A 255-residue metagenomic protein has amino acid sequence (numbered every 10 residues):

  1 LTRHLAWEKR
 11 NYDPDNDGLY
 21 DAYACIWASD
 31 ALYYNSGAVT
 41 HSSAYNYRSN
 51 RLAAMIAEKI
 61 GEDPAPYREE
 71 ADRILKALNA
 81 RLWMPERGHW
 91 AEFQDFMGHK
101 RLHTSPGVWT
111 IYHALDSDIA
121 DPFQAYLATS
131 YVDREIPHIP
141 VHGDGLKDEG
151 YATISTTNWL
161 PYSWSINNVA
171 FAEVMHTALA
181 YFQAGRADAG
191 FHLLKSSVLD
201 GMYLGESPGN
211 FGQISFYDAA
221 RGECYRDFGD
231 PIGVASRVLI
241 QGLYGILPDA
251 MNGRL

Functional and structural regions predicted by a protein language model:
L1, N16-I60, P64: Aromatic-lined, polymer-binding surfaces characteristic of secreted/periplasmic polysaccharide-degrading enzymes
L1-G18, V39-Y47, T104, V108 (+4 more regions): Aromatic-rich carbohydrate-recognition surfaces in CAZymes
L1-K9, S49, A53-R81, P122-H138 (+2 more regions): Extended, well-ordered alpha-helical scaffold segments
A6, R10-A38, K76-V169, M202-P208 (+1 more regions): Extended glycan-interaction surfaces of carbohydrate-active proteins
N35, A53-M55, A91, G98 (+4 more regions): Amphipathic alpha-helical interaction segments
T40-S43, Y47, A65-R68, D72 (+7 more regions): Conserved structured core elements
Y45-E62, Y112-Q124, M175-A187, R237-L247: Well-ordered alpha-helical scaffold segments within catalytic/enzyme domains
H176-L255: Non-catalytic C-terminal accessory modules of carbohydrate-active enzymes
